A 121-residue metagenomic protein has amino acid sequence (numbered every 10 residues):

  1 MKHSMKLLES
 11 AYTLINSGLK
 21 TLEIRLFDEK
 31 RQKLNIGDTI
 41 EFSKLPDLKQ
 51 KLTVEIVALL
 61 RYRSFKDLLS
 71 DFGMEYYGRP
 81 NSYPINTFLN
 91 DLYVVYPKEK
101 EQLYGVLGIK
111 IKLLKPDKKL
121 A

Functional and structural regions predicted by a protein language model:
M1-I36: Compositionally biased, charged N-terminal/linker segments
S4, T53-E55, G108-K110: Beta-strand secondary-structure signal
L8, R25-F27, S43, V57 (+1 more regions): A structural detector for beta-sheet-dominated domains
T13-N16, F65, P97: Solvent-exposed, non-transmembrane regions of membrane-associated and secreted proteins
T39, K44-K49: Short, charged beta-turn/beta-strand-edge "cap" motif at the junction between a beta-strand and an adjacent loop
D47, R63-K66: Amphipathic alpha-helical interaction segments
Q50-R61: Short beta-strand-centered aromatic/proline hotspots
D67-A121: Contiguous surface segments at macromolecular interaction interfaces
